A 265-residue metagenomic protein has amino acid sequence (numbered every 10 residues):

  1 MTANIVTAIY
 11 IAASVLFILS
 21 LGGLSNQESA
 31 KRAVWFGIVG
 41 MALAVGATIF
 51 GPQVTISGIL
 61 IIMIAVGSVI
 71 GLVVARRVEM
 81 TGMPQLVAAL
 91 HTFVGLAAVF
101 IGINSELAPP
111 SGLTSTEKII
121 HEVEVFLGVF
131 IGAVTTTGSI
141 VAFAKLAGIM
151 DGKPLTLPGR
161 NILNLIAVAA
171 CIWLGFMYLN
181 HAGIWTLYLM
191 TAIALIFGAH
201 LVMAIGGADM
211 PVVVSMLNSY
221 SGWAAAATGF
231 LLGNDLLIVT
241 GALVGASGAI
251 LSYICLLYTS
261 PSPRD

Functional and structural regions predicted by a protein language model:
T2-S14, V54-V66, V125-A133, G183-A192: Structural signature of hydrophobic alpha-helical transmembrane segments
F17-S29, V69-V87, S139-P154, F197-G207 (+2 more regions): C-terminal ends of transmembrane helices
K31-V39, M83-V94, P154-L163, V212-L217: Cytoplasmic-side transmembrane-helix entry/capping segments in multi-pass membrane proteins
G40-A44, I59, M63, G67 (+8 more regions): Alpha-helical transmembrane segments in multi-pass membrane proteins
T48-I61, V73-G82, I101-T114: Transmembrane alpha-helix boundary signature
I59-I61, I120-L127, L232-S247: Loop-to-transmembrane alpha-helix initiation sites
N104-L113, Y220-V239: Transmembrane helix-loop junctions at the membrane interface of multipass transporters and ion channels
Y258-D265: Conserved small/polar residues in nucleotide/adenosyl-binding loops
